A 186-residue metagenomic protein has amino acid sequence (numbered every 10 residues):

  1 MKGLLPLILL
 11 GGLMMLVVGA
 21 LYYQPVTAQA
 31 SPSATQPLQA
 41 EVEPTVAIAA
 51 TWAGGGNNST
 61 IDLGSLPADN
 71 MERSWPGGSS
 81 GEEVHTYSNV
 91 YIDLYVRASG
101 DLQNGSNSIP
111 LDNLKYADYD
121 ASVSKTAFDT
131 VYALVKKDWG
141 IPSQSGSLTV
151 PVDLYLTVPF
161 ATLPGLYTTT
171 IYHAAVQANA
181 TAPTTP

Functional and structural regions predicted by a protein language model:
M1-L10: N-terminal Sec-pathway targeting helices
L5-P6, Y22-P186: Signature of Gram-negative chaperone-usher
M14-Y23: Hydrophobic alpha-helical membrane-insertion segments, chiefly the h-region of N-terminal signal peptides
